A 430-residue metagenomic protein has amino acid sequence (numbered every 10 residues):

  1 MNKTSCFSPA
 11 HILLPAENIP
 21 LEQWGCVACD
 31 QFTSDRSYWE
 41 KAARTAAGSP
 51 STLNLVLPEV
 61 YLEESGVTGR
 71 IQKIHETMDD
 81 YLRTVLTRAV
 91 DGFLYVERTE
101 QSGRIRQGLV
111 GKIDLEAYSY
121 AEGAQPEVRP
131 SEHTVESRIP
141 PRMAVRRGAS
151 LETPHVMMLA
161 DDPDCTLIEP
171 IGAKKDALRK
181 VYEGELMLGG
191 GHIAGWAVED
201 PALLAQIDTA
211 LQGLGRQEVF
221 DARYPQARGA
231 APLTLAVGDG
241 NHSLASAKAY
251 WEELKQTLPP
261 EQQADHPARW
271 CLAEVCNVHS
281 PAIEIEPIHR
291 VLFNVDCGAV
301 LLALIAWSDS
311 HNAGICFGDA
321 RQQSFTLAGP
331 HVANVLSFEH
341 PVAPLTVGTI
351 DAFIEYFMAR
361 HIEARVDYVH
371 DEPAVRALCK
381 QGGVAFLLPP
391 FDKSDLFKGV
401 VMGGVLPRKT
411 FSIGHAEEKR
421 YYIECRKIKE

Functional and structural regions predicted by a protein language model:
M1-G190, G195-E199, D221-P225, F391-L406 (+2 more regions): N-terminal extension/subdomain marker
S51-L53, P154-V156, L233, A268-E274 (+3 more regions): Structural beta-strand/beta-sheet cores of well-ordered domains, especially the beta-sheet scaffolds that support
M158, G240, L378-C379, I423: A residue-level signal for conserved active-site and pocket-lining positions in enzyme catalytic cores
L159, V237-G238, E274, L387-P389: Short beta-strand segments
M187-A210, F338-P341: Glycine-rich phosphate-binding "P-loop"
G213-L258, Q263: Active-site beta-strand/loop microenvironment that shapes enzyme catalytic pockets
N241-I305: Catalytic or ion-translocation cores adjacent to nucleophile or general acid/base/metal-coordination motifs in diverse
L292-T410: C-terminal catalytic or substrate-handling cores of phosphate/nucleotide- and metal-cofactor-dependent proteins acting
